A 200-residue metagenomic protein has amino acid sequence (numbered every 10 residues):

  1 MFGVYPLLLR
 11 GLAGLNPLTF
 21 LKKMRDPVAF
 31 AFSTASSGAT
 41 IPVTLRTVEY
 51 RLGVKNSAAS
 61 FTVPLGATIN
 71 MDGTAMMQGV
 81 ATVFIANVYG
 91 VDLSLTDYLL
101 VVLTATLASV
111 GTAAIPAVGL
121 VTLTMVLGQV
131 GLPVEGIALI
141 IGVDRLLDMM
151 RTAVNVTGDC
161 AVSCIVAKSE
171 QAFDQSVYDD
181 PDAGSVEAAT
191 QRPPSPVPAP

Functional and structural regions predicted by a protein language model:
M1-Y5: Entry/N-cap segments of selected transmembrane alpha helices and their immediately preceding amphipathic helices
G11, N16-P17: Transmembrane helical segments that form the transport core of multi-pass membrane transport proteins
D26-S109, S163, S176-A183: Helix-loop-helix junctions within the multi-pass membrane cores of secondary transporters/permeases
G79-P200: Transmembrane alpha-helical segments and their short flanking loops that form helix-hairpins/helix-helix interfaces
